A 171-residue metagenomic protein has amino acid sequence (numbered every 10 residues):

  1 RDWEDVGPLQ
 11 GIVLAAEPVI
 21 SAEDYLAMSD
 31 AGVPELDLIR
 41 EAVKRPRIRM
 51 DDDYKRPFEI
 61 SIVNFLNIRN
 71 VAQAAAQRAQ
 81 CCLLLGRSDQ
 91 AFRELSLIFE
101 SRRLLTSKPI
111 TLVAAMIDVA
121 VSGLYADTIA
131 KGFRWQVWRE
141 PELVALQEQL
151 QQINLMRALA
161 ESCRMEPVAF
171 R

Functional and structural regions predicted by a protein language model:
R1-R171: Aromatic-rich surface patch/π-platform used for binding flat ligands and interfaces
